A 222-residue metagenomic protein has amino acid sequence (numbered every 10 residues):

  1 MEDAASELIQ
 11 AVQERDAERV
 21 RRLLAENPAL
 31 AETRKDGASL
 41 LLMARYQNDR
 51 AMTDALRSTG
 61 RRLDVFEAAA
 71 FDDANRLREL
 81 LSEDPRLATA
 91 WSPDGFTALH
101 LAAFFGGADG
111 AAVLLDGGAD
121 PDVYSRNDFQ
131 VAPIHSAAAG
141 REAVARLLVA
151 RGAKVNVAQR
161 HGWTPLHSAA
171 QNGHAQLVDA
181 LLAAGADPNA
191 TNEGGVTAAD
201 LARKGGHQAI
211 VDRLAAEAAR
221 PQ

Functional and structural regions predicted by a protein language model:
M1-Q10, T53-A70, E79, E83 (+4 more regions): Ankyrin-repeat-protein effector appendages
E2-L8, T33-L42, R62-E67, T89-A98 (+3 more regions): Ankyrin-repeat boundary/"N-cap" motif
E2-T33, F71-P93, A98: N-terminal segments that cap or nucleate solenoid repeat domains
Q10-R15, M43-D49, E67-D73, L101-G107 (+3 more regions): Ankyrin repeat A-helix N-terminal signature
R19, A51-M52, R76, D109-G110 (+3 more regions): Conserved ankyrin/ankyrin-like repeat signature
R22-A29, A55-R61, L81-L87, A112-D120 (+3 more regions): Ankyrin repeat domain, specifically the short helix-to-loop turn at the C-terminus of the second helix of each repeat
A38-T59: Long, contiguous interaction/recruitment modules in multidomain scaffold/adaptor proteins
N156-L201: Ankyrin-repeat and related helical/solenoid repeat scaffolds used for protein-protein interactions
